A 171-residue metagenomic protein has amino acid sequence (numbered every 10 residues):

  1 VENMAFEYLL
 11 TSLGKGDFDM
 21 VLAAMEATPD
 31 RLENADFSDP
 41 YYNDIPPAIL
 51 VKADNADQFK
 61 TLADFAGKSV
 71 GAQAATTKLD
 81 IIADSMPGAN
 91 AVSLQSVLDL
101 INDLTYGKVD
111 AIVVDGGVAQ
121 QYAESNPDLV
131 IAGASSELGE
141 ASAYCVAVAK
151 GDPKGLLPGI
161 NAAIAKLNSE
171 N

Functional and structural regions predicted by a protein language model:
V1-T11, D57, V92-Y106: Short helix-initiation/N-cap motifs at beta->coil->alpha
E2-D64, S136-L138: Acidic, polar ligand-binding/catalytic clefts
Y8, A23-N34, I81-D84, D110-E140: A ligand-binding cleft/hinge motif common to bilobed small-molecule-binding domains
L13-G14, F65, L104-T105, V146 (+1 more regions): Hydrophobic residues within well-ordered alpha-helices
Y42, A75-S96, A123-P127: Ligand-binding cleft/hinge of the Venus flytrap
N43-V51, Q120-I164: Periplasmic-binding protein-like
L62-A75: Short loop->beta-strand "edge-of-pocket" segments that line small-molecule binding or catalytic clefts across diverse
K78, A163-N171: Periplasmic-binding protein-like
